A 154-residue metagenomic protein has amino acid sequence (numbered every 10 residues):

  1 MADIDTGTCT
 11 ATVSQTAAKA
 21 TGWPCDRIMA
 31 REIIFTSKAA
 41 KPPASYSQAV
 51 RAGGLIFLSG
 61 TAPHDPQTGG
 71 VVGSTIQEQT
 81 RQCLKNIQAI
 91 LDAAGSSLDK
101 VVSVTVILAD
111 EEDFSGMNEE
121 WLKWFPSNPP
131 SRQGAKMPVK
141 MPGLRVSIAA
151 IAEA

Functional and structural regions predicted by a protein language model:
D3-D5, D26: Intrinsic-disorder-associated, low-complexity terminal segments enriched in Asp/Asn/His/Tyr and depleted of Lys/Arg
Q15-K85, A89-V102, L108-A154: N-terminal presequence-like segments and the immediate start of the first folded domain
